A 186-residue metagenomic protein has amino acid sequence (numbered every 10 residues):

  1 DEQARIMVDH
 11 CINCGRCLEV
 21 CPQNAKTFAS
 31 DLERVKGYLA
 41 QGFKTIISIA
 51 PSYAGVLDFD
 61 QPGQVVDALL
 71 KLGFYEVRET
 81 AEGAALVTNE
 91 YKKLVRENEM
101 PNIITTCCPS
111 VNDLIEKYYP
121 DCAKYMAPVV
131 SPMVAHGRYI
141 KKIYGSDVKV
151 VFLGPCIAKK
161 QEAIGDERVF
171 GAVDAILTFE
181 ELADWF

Functional and structural regions predicted by a protein language model:
D1-I12, R16-L32: Iron-sulfur cluster-binding cysteine motifs and their immediate structural context in ferredoxin-like electron-transfer
A29-F186: Iron-sulfur-associated redox domains of electron-transfer enzymes in respiratory and anaerobic energy metabolism
